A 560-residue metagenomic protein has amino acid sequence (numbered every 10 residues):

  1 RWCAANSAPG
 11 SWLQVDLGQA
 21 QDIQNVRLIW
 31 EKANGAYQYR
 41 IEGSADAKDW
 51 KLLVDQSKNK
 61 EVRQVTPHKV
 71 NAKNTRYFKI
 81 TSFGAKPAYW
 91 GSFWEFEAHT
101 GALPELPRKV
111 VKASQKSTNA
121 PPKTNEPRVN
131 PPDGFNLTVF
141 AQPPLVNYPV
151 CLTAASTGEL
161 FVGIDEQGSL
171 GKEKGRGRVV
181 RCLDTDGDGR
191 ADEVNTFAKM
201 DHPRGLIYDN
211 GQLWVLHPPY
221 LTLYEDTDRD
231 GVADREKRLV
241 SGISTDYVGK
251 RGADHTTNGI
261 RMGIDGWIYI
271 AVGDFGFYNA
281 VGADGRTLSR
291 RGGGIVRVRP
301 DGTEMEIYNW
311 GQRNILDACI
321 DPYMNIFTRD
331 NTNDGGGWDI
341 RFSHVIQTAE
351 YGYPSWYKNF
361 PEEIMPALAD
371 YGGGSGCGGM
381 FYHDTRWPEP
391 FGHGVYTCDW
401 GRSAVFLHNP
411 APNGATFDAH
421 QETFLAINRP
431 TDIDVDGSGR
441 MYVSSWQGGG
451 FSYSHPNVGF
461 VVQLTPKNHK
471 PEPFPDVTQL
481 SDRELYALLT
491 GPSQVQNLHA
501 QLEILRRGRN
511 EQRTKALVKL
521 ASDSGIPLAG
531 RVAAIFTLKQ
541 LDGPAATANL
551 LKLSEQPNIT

Functional and structural regions predicted by a protein language model:
R1-K112: Aromatic, loop-rich ligand-recognition surfaces of beta-strand-rich domains
P9, L13, D22, D46-D49 (+11 more regions): Cysteine-rich, disulfide-stabilized extracellular repeat modules
V15-L17, V26, I41, I80 (+7 more regions): Residue-level detector of buried hydrophobic side-chain packing in well-ordered secondary-structure elements
D22, D46, D55-K58, A85 (+10 more regions): Disulfide-stabilized cysteine-rich extracellular repeat microdomains
W30, E61-V62, L106-A487, V495-R506: Beta-propeller domains with acidic blade repeats across secreted/periplasmic ectodomains and cytosolic WD/CNH propellers
E472-P475, Q494-R509, A529-G543, A548-E555 (+1 more regions): Structural detector for internal amphipathic alpha-helices that build alpha-solenoid repeat scaffolds
Q479-A487, R509-S522, D542-S554: Amphipathic alpha-helical scaffolding segments comprising HEAT/armadillo-like alpha-solenoid repeats
